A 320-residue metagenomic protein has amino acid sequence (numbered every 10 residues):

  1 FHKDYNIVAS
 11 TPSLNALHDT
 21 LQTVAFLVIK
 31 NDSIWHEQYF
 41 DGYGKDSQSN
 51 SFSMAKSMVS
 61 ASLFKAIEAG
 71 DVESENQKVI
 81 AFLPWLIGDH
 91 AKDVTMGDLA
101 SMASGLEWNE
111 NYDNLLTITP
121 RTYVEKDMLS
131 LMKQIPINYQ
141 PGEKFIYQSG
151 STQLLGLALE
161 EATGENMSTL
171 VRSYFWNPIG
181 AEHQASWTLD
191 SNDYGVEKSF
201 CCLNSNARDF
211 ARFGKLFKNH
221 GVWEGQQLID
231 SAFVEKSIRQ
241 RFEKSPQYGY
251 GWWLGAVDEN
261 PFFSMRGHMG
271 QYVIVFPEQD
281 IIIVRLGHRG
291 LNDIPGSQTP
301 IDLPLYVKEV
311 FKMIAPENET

Functional and structural regions predicted by a protein language model:
F1-I29, K218-T320: Catalytic loop of the DD-peptidase/beta-lactamase superfamily, centered on the K-T-G motif and neighboring
N15-H18, F64, I80, G97-A100 (+10 more regions): Non-transmembrane alpha-helical segments in soluble domains of secreted/periplasmic/extracellular proteins
I29-W35: Short, glycine-anchored, charge-dense loop/turn motifs used at functional sites
D32, N50-E75, L99, L155-L159 (+1 more regions): Active-site SXXK
F40-G44, Q48, R289-L291: A short acidic/small-residue loop/turn micro-motif
G44, N114, P136-P141, S151-Q153 (+2 more regions): Flexible glycine/proline-enriched surface loops and loop-helix/loop-strand junctions
A69-E107, Q134-P136, T163-F200: Active-site helix/loop module of the DD-peptidase/beta-lactamase fold, centered on the serine-lysine SxxK catalytic
N177-S237: Active-site-proximal binding-pocket segments
